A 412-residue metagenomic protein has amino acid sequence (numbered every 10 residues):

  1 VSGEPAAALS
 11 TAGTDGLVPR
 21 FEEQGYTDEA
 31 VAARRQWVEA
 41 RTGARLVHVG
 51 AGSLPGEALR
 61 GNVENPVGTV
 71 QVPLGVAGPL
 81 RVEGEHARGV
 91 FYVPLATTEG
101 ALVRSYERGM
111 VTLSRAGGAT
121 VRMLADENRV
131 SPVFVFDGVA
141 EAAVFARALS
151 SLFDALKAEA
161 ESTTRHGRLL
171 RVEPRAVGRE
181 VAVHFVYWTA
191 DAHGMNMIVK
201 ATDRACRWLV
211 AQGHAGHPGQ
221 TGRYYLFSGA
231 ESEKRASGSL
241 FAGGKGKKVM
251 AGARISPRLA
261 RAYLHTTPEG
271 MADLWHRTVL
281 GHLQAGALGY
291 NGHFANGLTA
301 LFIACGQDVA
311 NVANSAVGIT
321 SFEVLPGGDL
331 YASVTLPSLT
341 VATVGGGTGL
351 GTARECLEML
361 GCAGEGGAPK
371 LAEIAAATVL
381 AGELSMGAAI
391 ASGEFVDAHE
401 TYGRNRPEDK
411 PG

Functional and structural regions predicted by a protein language model:
V1-L95, S105-M110, S114, A125-E127 (+1 more regions): Acidic/polar, glycine-rich intrinsically disordered N-terminal extensions of enzymes
Q24, V49-S53, N65-V67, A146 (+8 more regions): Hydrophobic alpha-helical scaffolding
V49, S162-P174, Q212-A230, M271-L274 (+4 more regions): Flexible, glycine/charged-enriched surface loops at secondary-structure junctions
G68-V103, T189-V199, L280-Q307, T378-A388: Conserved phosphate/anionic-ligand binding catalytic regions in large, soluble enzymes, centered on
V70-Q71, G75-G178, V183-V186: Small-residue-rich
E99, G138-E141, Y187-H193, S338-T340 (+1 more regions): A generic structural motif
D191-G349: Glycine-rich anion/phosphate-binding loop at the beta-strand->alpha-helix junction
Y331-G412: Internal helix-turn-beta structural module
